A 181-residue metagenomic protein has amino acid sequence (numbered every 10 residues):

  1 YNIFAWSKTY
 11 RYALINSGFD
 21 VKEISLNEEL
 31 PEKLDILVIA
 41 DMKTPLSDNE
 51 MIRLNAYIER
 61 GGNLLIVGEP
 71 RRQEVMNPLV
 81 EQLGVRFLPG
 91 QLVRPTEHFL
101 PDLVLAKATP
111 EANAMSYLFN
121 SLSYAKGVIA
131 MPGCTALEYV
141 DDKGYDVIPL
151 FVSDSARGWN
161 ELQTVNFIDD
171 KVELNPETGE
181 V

Functional and structural regions predicted by a protein language model:
I3-V181: Acidic, S/T/G-rich, low-cysteine, solvent-exposed domains in lumenal/extracellular/periplasmic regions of secretory
